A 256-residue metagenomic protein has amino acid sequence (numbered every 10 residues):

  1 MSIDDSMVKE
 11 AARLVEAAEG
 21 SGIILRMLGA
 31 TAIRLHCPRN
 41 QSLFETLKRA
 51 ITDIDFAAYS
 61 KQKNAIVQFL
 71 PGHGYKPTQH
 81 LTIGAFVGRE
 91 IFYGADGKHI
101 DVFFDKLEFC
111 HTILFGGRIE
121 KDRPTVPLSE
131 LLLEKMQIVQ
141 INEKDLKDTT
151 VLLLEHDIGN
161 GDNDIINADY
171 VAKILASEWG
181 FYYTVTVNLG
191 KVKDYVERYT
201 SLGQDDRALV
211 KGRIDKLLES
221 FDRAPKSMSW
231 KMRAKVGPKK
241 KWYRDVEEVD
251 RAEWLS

Functional and structural regions predicted by a protein language model:
M1-I24, R39-R49, K98, F104 (+2 more regions): The feature captures the alpha-helical scaffold/lid subdomain characteristic of nucleotidyltransferase
A32: Short, glycine/serine-rich, charged loops/turns that create anion-binding and catalytic segments at active sites
L35-H36, Q41, V67-L70: Short active-site loop/helix that positions an aromatic residue
T52-A58: Short cationic amphipathic helices and targeting signals
Y59-N64: Helix N-cap motif at beta-to-alpha junctions
V67, P71-H111: Conserved catalytic core of two-metal-ion nucleotidyltransferases
